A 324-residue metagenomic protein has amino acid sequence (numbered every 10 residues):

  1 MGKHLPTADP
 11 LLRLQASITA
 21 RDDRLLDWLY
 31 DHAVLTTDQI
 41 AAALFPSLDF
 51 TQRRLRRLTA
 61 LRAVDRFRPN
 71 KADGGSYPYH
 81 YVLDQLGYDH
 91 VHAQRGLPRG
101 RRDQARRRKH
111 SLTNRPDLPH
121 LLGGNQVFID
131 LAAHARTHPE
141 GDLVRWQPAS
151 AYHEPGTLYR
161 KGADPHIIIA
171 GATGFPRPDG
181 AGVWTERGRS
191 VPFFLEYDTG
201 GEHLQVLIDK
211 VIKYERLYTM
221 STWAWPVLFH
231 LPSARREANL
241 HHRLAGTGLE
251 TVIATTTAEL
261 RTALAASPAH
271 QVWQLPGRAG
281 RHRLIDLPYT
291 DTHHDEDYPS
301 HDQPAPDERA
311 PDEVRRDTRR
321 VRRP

Functional and structural regions predicted by a protein language model:
M1-L112, D312-P324: Nuclease-adjacent, charged terminal/linker segments that flank catalytic cores
G2-P6, S17, D23, G201 (+3 more regions): Non-catalytic C-terminal interaction segments of nucleic acid-processing enzymes
Y30, R108-N125, I129: A short, highly charged nucleic-acid-interacting micro-segment common to nuclease and nuclease-linked defense proteins
H32-L35, Y88, Y152, G200 (+1 more regions): Short, solvent-exposed loop/turn segments at secondary-structure junctions
A33, T59-R62, A135, Y218 (+1 more regions): Structural motif
F67, N114-L118, F128-I129, R136-F193 (+1 more regions): Active-site metal-binding core of divalent-cation-utilizing nuclease and nuclease-like domains
